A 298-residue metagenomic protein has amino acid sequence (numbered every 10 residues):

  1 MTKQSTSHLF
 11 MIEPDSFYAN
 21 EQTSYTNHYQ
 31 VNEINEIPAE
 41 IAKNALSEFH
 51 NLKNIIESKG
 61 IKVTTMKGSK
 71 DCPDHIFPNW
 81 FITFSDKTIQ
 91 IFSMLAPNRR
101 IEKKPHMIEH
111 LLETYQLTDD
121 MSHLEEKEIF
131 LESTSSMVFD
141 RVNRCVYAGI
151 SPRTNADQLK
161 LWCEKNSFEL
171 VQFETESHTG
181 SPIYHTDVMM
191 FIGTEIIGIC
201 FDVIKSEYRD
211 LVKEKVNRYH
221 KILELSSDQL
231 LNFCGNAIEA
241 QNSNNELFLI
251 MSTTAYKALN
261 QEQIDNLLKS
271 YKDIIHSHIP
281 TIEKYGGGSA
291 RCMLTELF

Functional and structural regions predicted by a protein language model:
M1-F298: The feature marks the mature, well-folded catalytic cores of soluble enzymes
